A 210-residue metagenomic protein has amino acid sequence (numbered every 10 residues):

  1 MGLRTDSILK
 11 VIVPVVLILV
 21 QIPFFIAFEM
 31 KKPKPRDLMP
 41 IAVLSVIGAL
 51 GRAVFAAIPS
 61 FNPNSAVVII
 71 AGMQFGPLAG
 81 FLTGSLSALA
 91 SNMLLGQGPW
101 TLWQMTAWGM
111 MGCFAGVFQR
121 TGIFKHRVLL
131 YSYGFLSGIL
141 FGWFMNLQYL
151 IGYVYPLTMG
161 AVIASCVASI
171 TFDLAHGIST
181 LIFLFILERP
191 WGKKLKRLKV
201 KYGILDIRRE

Functional and structural regions predicted by a protein language model:
M1-I69: Hydrophobic transmembrane alpha-helices
M1-L3, S45-A53, A88-L94, F135-F144: Aromatic-anchored segments of alpha-helical transmembrane domains
M1-V15, T101-L102, V117-E210: Membrane-embedded alpha-helical hairpins and interfacial helices in multi-pass inner-membrane proteins
P23-I26, N64-G80, F114-F118: Generic transmembrane alpha-helix motif of multi-pass integral membrane proteins
K34-D37, P77-L82, I123-V128: Membrane-helix interface segments
P40-G48, G72, G80-T83, S87 (+5 more regions): Alpha-helical transmembrane segments in multi-pass membrane proteins
A49-N64, S85-Q119: Interfacial aromatic-anchored transmembrane helix boundaries in multi-pass membrane proteins
V68, G80-G84, W100-T101, L130: Alpha-helical transmembrane segments and their helix-entry boundary regions
